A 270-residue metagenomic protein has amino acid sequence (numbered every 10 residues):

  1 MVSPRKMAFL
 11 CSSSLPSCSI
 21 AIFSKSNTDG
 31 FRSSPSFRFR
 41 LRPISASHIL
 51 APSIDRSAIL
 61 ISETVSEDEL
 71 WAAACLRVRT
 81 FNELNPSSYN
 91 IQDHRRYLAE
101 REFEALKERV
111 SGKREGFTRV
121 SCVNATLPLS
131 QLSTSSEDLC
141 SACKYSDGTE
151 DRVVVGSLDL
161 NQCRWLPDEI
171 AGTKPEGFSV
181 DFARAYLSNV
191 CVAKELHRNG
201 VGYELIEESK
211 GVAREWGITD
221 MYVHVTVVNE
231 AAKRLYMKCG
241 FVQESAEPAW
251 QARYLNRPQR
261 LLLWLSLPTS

Functional and structural regions predicted by a protein language model:
M1-A46: N-terminal chloroplast transit peptides
S3, D55-A58, P86-A99, G116 (+3 more regions): Conserved donor-binding loop and adjoining core beta-sheet/short helix segment in diverse acyl/aminoacyl transferases
L60-T64, D68, V192, L205: Charged, low-complexity amphipathic helices and coil/IDR segments
E67, W71, F81-V110, V120-A125 (+1 more regions): Conserved GNAT-fold acetyl-CoA-binding loop/helix
S111-V120, Q131-N189, A193, H197 (+1 more regions): Conserved acyl-donor/pantetheine-binding loop and adjacent beta-alpha core of acyl/acetyltransferases and related
S179-D181, E204-D220: Conserved acyl-CoA
N189, R198-G211, R234-K238: Conserved acetyl-CoA-binding loop-helix of GNAT-fold acetyltransferases
T219-Y222, T226-K233, K238-S270: C-terminal "cap" of GNAT-fold acetyltransferases
